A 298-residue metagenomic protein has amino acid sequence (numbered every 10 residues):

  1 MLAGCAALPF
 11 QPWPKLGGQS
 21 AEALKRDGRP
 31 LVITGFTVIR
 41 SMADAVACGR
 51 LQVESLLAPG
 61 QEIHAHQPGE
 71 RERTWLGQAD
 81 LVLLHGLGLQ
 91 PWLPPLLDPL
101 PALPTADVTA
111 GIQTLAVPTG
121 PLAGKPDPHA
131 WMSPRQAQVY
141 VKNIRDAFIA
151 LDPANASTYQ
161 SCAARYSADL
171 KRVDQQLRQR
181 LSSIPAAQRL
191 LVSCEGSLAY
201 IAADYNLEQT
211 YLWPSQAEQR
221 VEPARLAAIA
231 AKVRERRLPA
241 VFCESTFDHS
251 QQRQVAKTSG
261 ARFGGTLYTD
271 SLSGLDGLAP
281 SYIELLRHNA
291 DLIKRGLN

Functional and structural regions predicted by a protein language model:
M1-L2: N-terminal export leaders
C5-N298: Extracytoplasmic metal-acquisition and chelation regions
